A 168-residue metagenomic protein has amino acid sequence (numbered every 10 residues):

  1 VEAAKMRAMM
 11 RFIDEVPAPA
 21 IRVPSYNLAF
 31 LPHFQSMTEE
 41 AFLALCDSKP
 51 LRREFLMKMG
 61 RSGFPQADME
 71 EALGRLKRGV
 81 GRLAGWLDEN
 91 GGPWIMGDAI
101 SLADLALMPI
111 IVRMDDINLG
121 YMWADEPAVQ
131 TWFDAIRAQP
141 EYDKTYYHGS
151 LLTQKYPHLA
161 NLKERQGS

Functional and structural regions predicted by a protein language model:
V1-K49, E89, K163: GST-like domain detector, emphasizing the conserved glutathione-binding G-site in the N-terminal thioredoxin-like
V1-K5, E71-A72, P93-A103: All-alpha amphipathic helical-bundle segments outside canonical DNA-binding/catalytic cores that form hydrophobic
M9, D68, A72-L83, I110 (+1 more regions): Alpha-helical packing segments of well-folded alpha/beta enzyme cores
E40-P65, L73-G81: A structural motif
G63-L73, W94, I117-W123: Active-site rim elements
G85-G97, P140-T145: Surface-exposed helix-capping loop/turn segments at secondary-structure junctions
I95-I117: GST superfamily/GST-like fold recognition
N118-S168: Long, positively charged, glycine-interspersed low-complexity recognition regions
